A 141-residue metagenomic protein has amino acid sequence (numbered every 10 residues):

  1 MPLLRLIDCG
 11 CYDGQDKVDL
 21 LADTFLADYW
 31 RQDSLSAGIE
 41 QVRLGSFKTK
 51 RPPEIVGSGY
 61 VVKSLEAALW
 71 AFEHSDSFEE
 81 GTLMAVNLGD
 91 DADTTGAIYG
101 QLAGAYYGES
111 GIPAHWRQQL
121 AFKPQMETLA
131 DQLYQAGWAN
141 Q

Functional and structural regions predicted by a protein language model:
M1, K63, A67-N140: Catalytic phosphate/nucleotide-handling subdomain of diverse soluble enzymes
L4-G89, A136-Q141: Accessory "access/gating" subregions that flank catalytic or transport cores
